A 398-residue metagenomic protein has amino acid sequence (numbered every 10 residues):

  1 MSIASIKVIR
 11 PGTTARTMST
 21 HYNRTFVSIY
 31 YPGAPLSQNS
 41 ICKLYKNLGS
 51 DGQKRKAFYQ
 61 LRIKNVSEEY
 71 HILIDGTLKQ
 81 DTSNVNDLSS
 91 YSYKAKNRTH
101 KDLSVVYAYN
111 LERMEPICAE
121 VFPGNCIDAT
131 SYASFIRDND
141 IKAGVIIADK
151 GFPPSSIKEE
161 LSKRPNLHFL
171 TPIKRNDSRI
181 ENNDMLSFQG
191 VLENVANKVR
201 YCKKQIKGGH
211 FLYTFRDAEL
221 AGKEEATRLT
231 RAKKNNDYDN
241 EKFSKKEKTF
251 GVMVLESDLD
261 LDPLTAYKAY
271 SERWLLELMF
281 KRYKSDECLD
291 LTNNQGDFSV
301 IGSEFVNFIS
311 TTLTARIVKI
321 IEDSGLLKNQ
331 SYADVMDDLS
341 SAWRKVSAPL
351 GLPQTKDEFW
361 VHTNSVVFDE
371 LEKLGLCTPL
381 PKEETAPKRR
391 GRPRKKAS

Functional and structural regions predicted by a protein language model:
M1-S398: Anion-binding and metal-coordination hotspots
